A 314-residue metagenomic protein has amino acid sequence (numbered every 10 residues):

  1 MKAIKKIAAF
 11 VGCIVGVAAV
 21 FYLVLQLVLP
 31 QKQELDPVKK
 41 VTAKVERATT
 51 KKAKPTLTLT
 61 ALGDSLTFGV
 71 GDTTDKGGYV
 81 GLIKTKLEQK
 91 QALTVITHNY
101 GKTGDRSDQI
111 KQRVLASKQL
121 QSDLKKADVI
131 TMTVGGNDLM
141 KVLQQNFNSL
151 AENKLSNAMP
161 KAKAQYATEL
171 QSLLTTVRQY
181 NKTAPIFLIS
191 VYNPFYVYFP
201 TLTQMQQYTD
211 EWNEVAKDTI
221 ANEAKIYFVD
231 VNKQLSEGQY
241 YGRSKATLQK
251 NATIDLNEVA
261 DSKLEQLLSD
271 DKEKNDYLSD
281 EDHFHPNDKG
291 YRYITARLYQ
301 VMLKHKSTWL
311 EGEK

Functional and structural regions predicted by a protein language model:
M1-T60, T73, S307-K314: N-terminal secretory targeting modules
C13, P194-L235: Substrate-gating cap/lid alpha-helix
K32-G101, Q119-D123: Serine-esterase "nucleophile elbow" of acetyl-processing enzymes
T58-A61, I96-G101, D128-T133, P185-S190 (+2 more regions): Structural recognition of the beta-strand scaffold that forms the well-ordered cores of secreted hydrolase catalytic
T103, S149-Q165, F195-M205: Surface-exposed cleft-lining segments at the edges of enzyme active sites
Q112-K161: Oxyanion-hole/transition-state-stabilizing segment in secreted/luminal serine hydrolases and related acyltransferases
M140-L150, G242-K274: Short, flexible, mixed-charge acidic loops at enzyme active sites
L256-K314: Histidine-centered active-site loop/cap adjacent to the catalytic His in serine esterases/O-acetyl transfer systems
